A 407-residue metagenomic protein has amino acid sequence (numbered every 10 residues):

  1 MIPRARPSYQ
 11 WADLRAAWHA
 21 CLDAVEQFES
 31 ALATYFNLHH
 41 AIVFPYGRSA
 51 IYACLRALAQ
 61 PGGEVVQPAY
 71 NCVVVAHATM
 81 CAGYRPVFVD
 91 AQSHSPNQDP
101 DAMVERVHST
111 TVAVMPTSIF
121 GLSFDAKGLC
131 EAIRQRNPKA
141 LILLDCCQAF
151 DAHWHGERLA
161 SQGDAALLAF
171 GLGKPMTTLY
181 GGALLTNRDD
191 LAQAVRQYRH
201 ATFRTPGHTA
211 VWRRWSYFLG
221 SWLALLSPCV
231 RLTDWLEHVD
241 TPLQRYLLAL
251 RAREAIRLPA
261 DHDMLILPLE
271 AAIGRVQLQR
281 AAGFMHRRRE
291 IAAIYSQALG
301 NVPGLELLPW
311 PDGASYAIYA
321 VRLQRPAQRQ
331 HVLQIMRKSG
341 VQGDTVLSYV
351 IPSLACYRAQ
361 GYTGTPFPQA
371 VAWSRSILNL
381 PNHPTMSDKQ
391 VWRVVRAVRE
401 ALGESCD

Functional and structural regions predicted by a protein language model:
M1-F44, D407: N-terminal small-domain helix-loop-helix segment of the aminotransferase-like
V25-E64, V73, A78-M80, F88: Phosphate-binding glycine-rich loop
Q27-A31, Y35-H39, G47, M115-T117 (+1 more regions): PLP-dependent aminotransferase class I/II
Y52, R56, P100-H108, K127 (+2 more regions): Amphipathic, non-transmembrane alpha-helical secondary structure
A69, F88-Q92: Short beta->alpha connector loops at strand-helix junctions that form conserved, small/polar/Pro-enriched
G83: Structured binding elements
H94-Q193, N379: Active-site phosphate-binding strand-loop segment of PLP-dependent enzymes
